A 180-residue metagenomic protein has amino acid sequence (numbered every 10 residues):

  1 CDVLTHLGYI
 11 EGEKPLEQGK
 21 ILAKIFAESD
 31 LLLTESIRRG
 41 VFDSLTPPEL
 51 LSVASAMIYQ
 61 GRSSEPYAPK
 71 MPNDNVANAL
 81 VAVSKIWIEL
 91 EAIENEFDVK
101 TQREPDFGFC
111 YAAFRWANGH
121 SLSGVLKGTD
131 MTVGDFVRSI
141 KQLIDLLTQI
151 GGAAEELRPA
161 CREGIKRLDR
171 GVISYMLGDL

Functional and structural regions predicted by a protein language model:
C1-H6: Short amphipathic alpha-helical interaction segments
E11-V41: Accessory beta->alpha helical hairpin/"wing" motif in late/C-terminal subdomains of nucleic-acid enzymes
G12, Q60, A113-F114: Aromatic-residue detector
L31-W87: Leucine-rich, amphipathic alpha-helical/linker segments
E65-L180: C-terminal amphipathic alpha-helical interaction region
